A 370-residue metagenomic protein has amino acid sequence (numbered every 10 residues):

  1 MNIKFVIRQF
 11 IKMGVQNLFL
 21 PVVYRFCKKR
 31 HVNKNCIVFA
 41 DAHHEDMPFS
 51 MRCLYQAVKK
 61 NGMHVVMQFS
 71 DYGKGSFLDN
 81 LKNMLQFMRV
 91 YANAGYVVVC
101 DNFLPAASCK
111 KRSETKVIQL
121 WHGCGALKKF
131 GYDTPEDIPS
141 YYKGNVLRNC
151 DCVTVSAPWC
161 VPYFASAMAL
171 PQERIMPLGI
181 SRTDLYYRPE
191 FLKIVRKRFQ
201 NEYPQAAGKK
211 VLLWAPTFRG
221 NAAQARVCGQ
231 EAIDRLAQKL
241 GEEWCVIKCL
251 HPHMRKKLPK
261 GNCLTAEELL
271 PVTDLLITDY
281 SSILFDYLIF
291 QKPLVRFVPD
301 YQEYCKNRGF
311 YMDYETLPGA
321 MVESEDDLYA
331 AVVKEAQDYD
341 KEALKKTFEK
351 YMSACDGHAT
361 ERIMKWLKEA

Functional and structural regions predicted by a protein language model:
M1-C36, A42-H43: Membrane-proximal basic amphipathic "stem/tether" segments
K34-N35, T115, K209-L212: Nucleotide donor/acceptor-binding cores
C36-E190: Active-site and donor-binding regions of nucleotide-sugar-utilizing enzymes
P48-Q56, L178-L258, E361: Conserved catalytic-core segment of nucleotide-activated headgroup transferases in glycan assembly
L81-Y96, K248-F285, I289-F290: Donor nucleotide-activated moiety binding/catalytic core segment of transferases that use nucleotide-activated donors
A107-A126, Q230-L236, Q291-E303: A short, gly/pro- and small-residue-rich
S282-Y351: Catalytic binding pocket for nucleotide-activated donors in carbohydrate/polymer assembly enzymes
C355-A370: C-terminal alpha-helical cap of glycosyltransferases
